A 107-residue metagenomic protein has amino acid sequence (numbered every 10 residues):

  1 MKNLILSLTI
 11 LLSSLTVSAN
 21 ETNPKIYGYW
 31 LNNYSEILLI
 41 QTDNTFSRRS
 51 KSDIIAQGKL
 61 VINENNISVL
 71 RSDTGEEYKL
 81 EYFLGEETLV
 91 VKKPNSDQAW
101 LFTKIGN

Functional and structural regions predicted by a protein language model:
L4-S14: Sec-dependent N-terminal signal peptides
V17-L31, L38-T42: N-terminal helix-cap/turn-to-beta initiation motif at the start of protein domains
N33-K79: N-terminal glycine/threonine-rich, aromatic-flanked beta-hairpin/loop signature
Y34, N95-N107: Edge beta-strand at a domain terminus
F83-V91: Low-complexity, intrinsically disordered Gly/Pro/Thr-rich segments
